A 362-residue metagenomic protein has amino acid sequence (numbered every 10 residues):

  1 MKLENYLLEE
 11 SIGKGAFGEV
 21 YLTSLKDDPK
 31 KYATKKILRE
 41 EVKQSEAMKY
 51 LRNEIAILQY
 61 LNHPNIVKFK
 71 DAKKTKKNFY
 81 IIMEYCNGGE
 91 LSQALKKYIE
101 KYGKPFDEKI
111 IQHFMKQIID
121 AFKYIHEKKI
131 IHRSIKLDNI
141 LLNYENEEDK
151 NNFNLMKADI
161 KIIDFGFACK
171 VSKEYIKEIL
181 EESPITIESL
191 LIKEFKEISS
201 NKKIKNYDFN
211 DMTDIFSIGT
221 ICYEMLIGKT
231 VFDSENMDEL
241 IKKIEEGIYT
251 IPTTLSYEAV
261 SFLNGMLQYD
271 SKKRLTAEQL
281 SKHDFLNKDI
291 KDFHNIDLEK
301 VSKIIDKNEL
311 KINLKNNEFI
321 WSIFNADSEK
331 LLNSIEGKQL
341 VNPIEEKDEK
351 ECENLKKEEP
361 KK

Functional and structural regions predicted by a protein language model:
E19: Conserved N-lobe ATP-binding subsite of Hanks-type protein kinase domains, especially the beta3 VAIK lysine
L51-I55: Regulatory alphaC helix of protein kinase catalytic domains
D71-A72: A short, aromatic-enriched beta-strand patch in the conserved N-lobe beta-sheet of the protein kinase catalytic domain
K77-E90, A94: Conserved short submotifs of the Hanks-type protein kinase catalytic core that shape the nucleotide-binding pocket
F114-M115: Activation segment signature within eukaryotic-like protein kinase domains
D120-I130: Protein kinase catalytic-loop region centered on the HRD/HxD motif
